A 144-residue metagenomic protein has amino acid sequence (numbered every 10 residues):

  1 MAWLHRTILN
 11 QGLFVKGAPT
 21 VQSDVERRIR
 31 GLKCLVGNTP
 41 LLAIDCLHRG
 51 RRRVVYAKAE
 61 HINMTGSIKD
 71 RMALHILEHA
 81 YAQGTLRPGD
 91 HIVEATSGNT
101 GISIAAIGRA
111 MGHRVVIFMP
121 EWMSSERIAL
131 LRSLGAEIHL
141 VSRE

Functional and structural regions predicted by a protein language model:
A2-E144: PLP-dependent amino-acid enzyme catalytic core
